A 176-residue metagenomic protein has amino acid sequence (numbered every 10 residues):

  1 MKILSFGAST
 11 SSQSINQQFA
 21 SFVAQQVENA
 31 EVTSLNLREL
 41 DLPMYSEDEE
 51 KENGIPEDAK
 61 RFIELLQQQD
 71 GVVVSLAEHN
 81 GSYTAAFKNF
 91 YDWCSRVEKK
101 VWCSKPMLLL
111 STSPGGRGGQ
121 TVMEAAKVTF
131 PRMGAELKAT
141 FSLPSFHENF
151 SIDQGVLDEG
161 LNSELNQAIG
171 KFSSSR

Functional and structural regions predicted by a protein language model:
M1-D92, R96, I152-S174: N-terminal beta1-alpha1-beta2 submodule of the flavodoxin-like/Rossmannoid cofactor-binding fold
Y91-V97, K127-R132: A glycine- and small-aliphatic-rich helix-loop capping segment at beta-alpha/alpha-beta transitions that lines
K99-V101: Surface-exposed acidic, glycine-flexible loop patches that form ligand/cofactor-binding and adhesion interfaces
C103-S145, G160: Short, glycine-/small-residue-rich phosphate/pyrophosphate-handling segment
H147-F150: Glycine-rich flavin
